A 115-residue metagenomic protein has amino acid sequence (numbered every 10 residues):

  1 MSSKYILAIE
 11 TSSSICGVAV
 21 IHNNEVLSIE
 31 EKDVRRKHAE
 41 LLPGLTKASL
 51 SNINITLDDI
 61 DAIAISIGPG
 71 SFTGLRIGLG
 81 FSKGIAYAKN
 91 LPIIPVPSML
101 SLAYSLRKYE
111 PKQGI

Functional and structural regions predicted by a protein language model:
M1-I67: N-terminal beta-alpha supersecondary unit
M1-S2, V96-I115: Conserved phosphate-binding catalytic cores of ATP/NTP-utilizing and phosphoryl-transfer enzymes
V18, G74-L75, S105: Short glycine-/acidic-enriched loop or helix-start segments at secondary-structure transitions that form or flank
I21-H22, I77-G80, Y109-E110: Short, glycine/charged-enriched secondary-structure capping and boundary segments
V34, K89, E110: Active-site catalytic pocket residues across diverse enzymes, especially alpha/beta-hydrolases
L41-G44, G80, S101: Short amphipathic alpha-helical face segments that pack within enzyme cores and frequently flank/anchor catalytic
S49-I53, A88, L106: Stable alpha-helical structural segments in soluble proteins, enriched in small hydrophobic residues
A64-I93, S98: DPxDG-like acidic metal-binding loop motif
